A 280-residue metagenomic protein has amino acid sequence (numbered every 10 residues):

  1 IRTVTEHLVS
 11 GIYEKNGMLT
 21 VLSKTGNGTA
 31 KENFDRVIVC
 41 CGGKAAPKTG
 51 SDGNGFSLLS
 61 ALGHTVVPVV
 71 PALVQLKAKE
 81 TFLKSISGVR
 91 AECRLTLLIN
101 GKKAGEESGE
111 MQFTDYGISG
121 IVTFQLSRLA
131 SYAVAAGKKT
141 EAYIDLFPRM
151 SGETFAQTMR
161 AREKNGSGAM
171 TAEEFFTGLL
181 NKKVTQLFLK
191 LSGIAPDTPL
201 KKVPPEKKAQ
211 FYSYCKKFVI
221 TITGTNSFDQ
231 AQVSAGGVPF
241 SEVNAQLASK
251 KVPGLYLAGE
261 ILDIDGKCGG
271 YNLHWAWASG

Functional and structural regions predicted by a protein language model:
I1-V9, V69: A conserved beta-strand/loop element that lines the FAD pocket in flavoprotein oxidoreductases
T5, Q186-D265: A glycine-rich dinucleotide-binding beta-alpha-beta segment and adjacent secondary-structure elements that constitute
V9, K31-S51, L58-S60, M111-Y116 (+2 more regions): Short hydrophobic core segments
S10-E32, V37, A91, L98-G101: Conserved beta-strand-loop-beta-strand element in the redox core of flavoprotein oxidoreductases
I38, G120-I121, A135-K138, R149 (+6 more regions): Catalytic, metal-anchored helix/loop core of enzyme active sites in primary metabolism
A46-P47, Q75, S119-I121, Q232-V233 (+1 more regions): Glycine-rich phosphate/pyrophosphate-binding beta-alpha loops
S60-T65, L146-P148, A276-G280: Internal hydrophobic alpha-helix adjacent to the cofactor/substrate pocket in enzyme cavities
T65-V70, K77-K202: An anion/pyrophosphate-binding glycine-rich loop and adjacent beta-alpha core in soluble alpha-beta enzymes
